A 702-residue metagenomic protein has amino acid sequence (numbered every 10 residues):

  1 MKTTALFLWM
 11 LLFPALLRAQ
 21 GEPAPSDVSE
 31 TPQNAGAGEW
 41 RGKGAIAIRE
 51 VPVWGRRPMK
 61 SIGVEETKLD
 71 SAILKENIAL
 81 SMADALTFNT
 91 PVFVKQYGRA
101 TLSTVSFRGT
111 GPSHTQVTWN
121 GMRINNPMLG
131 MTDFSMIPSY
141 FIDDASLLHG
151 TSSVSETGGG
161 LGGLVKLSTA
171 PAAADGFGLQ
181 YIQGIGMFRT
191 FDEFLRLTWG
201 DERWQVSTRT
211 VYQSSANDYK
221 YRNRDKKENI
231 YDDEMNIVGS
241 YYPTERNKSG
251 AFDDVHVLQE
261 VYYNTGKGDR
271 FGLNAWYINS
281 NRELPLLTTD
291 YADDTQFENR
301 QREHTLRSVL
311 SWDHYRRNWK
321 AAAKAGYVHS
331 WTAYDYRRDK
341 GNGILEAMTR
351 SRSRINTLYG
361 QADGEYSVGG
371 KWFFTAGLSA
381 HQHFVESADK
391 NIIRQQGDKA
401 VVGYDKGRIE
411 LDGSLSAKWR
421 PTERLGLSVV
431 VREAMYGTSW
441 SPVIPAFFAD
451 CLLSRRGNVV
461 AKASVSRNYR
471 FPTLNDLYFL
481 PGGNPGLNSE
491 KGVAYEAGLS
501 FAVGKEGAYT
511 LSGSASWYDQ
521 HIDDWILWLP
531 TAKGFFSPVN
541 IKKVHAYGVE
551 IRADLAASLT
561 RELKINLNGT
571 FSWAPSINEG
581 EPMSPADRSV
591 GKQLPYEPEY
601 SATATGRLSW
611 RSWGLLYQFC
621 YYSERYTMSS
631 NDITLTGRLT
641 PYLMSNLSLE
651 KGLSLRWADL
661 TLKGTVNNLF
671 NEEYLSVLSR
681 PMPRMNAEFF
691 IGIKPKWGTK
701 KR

Functional and structural regions predicted by a protein language model:
G21-E22, Y219, K248-D254, N264-A321 (+1 more regions): Flexible loop and strand-edge segments within Gram-negative outer membrane beta-barrel domains
G21-K75, P112: Short, acidic, small-residue-rich periplasmic hinge/interaction motif at the N-terminus of Gram-negative outer-membrane
W40, A83-N126: Extracytoplasmic beta-strand/coil segments of soluble accessory domains associated with Gram-negative outer-membrane
E50, M82-A85, S103-S106, T118 (+4 more regions): N-terminal periplasmic accessory domains that precede and gate Gram-negative outer-membrane beta-barrel machines
M122-G150, P481: Short acidic/polar hinge/loop motifs at secondary-structure boundaries that mediate gating or recognition
M187-S214, K226-N281, H304-R316, Y366-F374 (+1 more regions): Transmembrane beta-barrel wall of Gram-negative outer-membrane proteins
R316-Y336, S454, K462, S489-Y547 (+3 more regions): Membrane-embedded beta-barrel scaffold of Gram-negative outer-membrane proteins
R420-L425, S516-H521, N540-S629, T699-K701: Gram-negative outer-membrane beta-barrel transporters
